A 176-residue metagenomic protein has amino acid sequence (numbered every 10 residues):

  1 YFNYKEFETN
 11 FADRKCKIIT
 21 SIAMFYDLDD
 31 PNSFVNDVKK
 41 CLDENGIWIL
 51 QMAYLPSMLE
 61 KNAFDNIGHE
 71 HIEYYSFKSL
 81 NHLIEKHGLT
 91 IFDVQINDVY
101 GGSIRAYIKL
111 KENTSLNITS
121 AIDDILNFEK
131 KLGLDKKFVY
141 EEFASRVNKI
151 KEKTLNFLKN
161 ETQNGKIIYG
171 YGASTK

Functional and structural regions predicted by a protein language model:
N3-K15: Short amphipathic alpha-helix with an adjacent loop that forms part of the alpha/beta core around
K17-T20: A conserved beta-strand element that flanks and buttresses the S-adenosyl-L-methionine
M24: Hydrophobic adenine-recognition pocket in adenosine-nucleotide-binding enzymes
N32-I49: A short glycine-rich, Lys/Arg-flanked "PGG" loop and its adjoining helix->strand segment in the class I
L50-E73, F77-S79: Short, glycine-/aromatic-enriched active-site segment of Class I SAM-dependent methyltransferases
L89-Y100: Conserved S-adenosyl-L-methionine
G101-R146: Flexible, glycine-/basic-rich loop-and-beta segments that form/coincide with the SAM-dependent methyltransferase
S145-N164: A short, well-structured juxtamembrane/interface segment
